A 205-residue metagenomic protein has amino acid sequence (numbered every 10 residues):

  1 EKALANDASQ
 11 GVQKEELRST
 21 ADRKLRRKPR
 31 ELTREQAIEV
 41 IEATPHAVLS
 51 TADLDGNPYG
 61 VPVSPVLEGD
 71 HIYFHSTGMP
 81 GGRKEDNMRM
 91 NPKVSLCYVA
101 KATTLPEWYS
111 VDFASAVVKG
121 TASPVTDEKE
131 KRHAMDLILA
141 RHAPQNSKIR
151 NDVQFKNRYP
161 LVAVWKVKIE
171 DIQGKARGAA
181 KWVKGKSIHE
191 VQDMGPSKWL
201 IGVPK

Functional and structural regions predicted by a protein language model:
K2-R23, T126-K205: C-terminal edge-of-domain segments
G11, M79-L137: Short, structured beta-strand-loop surface elements
L17, P29-R30, I38, Y59 (+2 more regions): Anion-coordinating catalytic cores for phosphoryl-, nucleotidyl-, and glycosidic chemistry
T20-V48: Short, basic/aromatic recognition patches
T44-P80, L96, P106-W108: Short beta-strand segments
V48, G60, S115-K119, V164-K166 (+1 more regions): Conserved hydrophobic/aromatic beta-strand scaffold that supports enzyme active sites
V48-D53, L105-W108, S123-D127, I149-F155: Short helix-to-loop capping/linker segments positioned immediately adjacent to catalytic or ligand/cofactor-binding
H71, K93, T121, D171-Q173: Structural motif
